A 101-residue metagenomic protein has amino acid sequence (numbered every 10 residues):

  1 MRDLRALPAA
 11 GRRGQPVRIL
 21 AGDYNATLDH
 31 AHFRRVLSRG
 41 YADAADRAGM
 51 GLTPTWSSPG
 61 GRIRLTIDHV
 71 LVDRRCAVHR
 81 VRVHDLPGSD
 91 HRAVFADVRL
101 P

Functional and structural regions predicted by a protein language model:
M1-A21: His/acidic metal-ligating clusters that form di-metal
A9, C76, P101: Residue-level marker of positions within ordered structural domains that often coincide with functionally constrained
R13-I19, N25-R82, L86-P87: Active site of divalent-metal-dependent phosphoester/diester hydrolases
V70-V72, F95-R99: Short, well-ordered beta-strand micro-motif
P87, R99-P101: A short C-terminal boundary segment appended to hydrolase-like catalytic domains
H91: Short, conserved phosphate/pyrophosphate- and ester-handling motifs at nucleotide-, phospho-/glycolipid
